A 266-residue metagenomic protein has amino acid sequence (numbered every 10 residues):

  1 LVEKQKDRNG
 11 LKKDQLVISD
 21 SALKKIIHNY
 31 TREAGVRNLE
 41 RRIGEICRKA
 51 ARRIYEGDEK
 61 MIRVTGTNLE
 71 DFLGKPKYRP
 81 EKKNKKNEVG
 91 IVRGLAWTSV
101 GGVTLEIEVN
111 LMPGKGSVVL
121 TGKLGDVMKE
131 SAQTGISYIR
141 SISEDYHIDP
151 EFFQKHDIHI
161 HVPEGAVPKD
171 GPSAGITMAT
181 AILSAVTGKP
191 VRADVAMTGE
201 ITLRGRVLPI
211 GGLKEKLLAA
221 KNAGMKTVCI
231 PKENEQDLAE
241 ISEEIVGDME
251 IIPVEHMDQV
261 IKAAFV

Functional and structural regions predicted by a protein language model:
L1-G44, K49-I62, I142-K155, K189-R192: Conserved C-terminal "switch" segment of AAA+ ATPases
K4-D7, L23-K24, C47-R52, G74 (+3 more regions): Short acidic (Asp/Glu) and glycine-rich catalytic loops that position anionic groups and cofactors
I54, D58-E81: Amphipathic alpha-helical
M61, R79-K83, E88-R93, G101-V266: Peripheral, non-AAA+ core regions of ATP-driven protein-machinery
G66-E70, G94, I107: C-terminal accessory/connector segments of nucleic-acid motor ATPases
